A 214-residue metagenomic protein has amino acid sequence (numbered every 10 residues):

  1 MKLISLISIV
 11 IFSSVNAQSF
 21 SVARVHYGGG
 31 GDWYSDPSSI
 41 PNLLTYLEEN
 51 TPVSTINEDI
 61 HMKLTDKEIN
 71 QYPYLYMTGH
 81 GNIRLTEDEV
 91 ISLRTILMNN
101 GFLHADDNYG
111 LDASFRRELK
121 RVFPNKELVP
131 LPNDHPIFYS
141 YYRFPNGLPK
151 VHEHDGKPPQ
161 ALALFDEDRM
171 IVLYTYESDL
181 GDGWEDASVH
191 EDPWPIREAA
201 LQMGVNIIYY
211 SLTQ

Functional and structural regions predicted by a protein language model:
L3-S13: Sec-dependent N-terminal signal peptides
A17-Y74, T78-G81, I171, D179-L180 (+1 more regions): Aromatic-Pro/Gly-enriched surface loop or interdomain linker that acts as a lid/target-recognition segment
V22, Y74-A113: Short alpha-beta junction capping motif
S39, L43, E89-S92, L111-L119 (+1 more regions): Stable alpha-helical elements in mature extracytoplasmic
E48-P52, M98-G101, K120-P124, L212-T213: Sec-exported extracytoplasmic/periplasmic mature domains
V53-M62, A105-N108, K126-D134: Surface-exposed patches in mature extracellular/periplasmic domains of secreted proteins
L64-T65, G156-V172: Short, surface-exposed beta-strand/loop micro-motifs that present aromatic residues
R117-L148: Acidic, glycine-rich loop-and-strand cores that form catalytic or ligand-binding grooves in diverse globular domains
